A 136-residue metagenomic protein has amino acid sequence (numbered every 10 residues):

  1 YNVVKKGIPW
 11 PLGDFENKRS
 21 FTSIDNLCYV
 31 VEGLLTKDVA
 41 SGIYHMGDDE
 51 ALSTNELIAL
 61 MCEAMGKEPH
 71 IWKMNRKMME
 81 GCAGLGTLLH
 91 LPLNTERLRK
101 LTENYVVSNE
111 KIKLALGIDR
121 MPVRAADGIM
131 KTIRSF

Functional and structural regions predicted by a protein language model:
Y1-S20, P69-V106: Alpha-helical membrane-targeting segments
V4, L34-L35, L116, F136: Hydrophobic residues in alpha-helical segments
L12-L35, S41-G42, D127: Substrate-positioning beta->alpha
F15-K18, H45, D49, K100 (+1 more regions): Conserved short-loop catalytic and cofactor-binding motifs
R19-D25, L52, V107, R120-V123: Residue-level signal for the nucleotide or nucleotide-sugar donor/cofactor binding architecture
L34-L93, N109, I129-I133: Mid/C-terminal beta-alpha module of Rossmann-like enzyme folds, strongest in SDR-family dehydrogenases/epimerases
C62, G117-I118: A short, basic/aromatic helix-end/turn motif that makes direct DNA contacts
K111-K113, D119, V123-F136: Amphipathic terminal alpha-helices
